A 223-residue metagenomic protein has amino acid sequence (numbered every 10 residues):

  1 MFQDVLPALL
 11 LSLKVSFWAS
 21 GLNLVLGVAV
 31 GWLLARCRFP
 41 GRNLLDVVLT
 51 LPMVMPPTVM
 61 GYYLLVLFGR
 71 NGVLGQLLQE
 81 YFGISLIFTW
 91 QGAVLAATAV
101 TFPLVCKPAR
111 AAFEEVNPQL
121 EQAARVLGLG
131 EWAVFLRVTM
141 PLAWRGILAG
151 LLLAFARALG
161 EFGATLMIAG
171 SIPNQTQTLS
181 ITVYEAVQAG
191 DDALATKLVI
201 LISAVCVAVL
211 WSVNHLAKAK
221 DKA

Functional and structural regions predicted by a protein language model:
M1-D4, I168-V207, W211: Interhelical loop and adjacent transmembrane-helix boundary motif in polytopic membrane transport permeases
M1-G21, L33-R42, Q79-G83, A186-A193: Periplasmic/extracellular loop-to-transmembrane helix junction in inner-membrane transport proteins
S16, S20-V28, W32, T58 (+7 more regions): Hydrophobic positions within alpha-helical transmembrane segments of bacterial inner-membrane proteins
W18-L49, Y62, A112-E114, P118-L120 (+3 more regions): Transmembrane-helix boundary motif in ABC transporter permease subunits
G21, C106-A109, F113, N117 (+1 more regions): Transmembrane alpha-helices
G41, P103, R110-L129, V138 (+2 more regions): C-terminal transmembrane helix and the adjacent membrane-cytosol boundary/short C-terminal tail of inner/organellar
G61-T98, A169-I172: Membrane-interfacial helix termini and adjacent extracytoplasmic/periplasmic loops of multi-pass transporters
G69-R70, G150-E185: Non-cytoplasmic
